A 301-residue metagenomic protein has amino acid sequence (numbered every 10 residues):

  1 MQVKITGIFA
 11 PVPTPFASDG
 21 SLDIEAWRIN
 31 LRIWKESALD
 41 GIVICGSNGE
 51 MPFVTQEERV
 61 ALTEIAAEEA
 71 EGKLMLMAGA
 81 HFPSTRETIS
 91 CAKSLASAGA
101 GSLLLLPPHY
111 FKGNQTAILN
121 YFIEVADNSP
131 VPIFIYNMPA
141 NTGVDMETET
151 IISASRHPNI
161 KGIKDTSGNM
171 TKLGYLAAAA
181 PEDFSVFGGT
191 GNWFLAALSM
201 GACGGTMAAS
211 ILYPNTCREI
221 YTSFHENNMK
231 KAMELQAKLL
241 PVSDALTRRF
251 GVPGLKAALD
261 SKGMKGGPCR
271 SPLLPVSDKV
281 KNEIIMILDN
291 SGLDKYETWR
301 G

Functional and structural regions predicted by a protein language model:
Q2-A10, P15-D145: Active-site beta->alpha loop and helix N-cap motifs at the rims of alpha/beta catalytic domains
T6, D19, D40, C45-N48 (+8 more regions): Short glycine-rich loop/turn motifs that provide flexible caps or phosphate-binding loops at active sites
G7-P15, S37-L39, S199-A202, T206-G301: C-terminal alpha-helical cap/extension of soluble enzyme domains
W27, R59, T63, T88 (+7 more regions): A general structural signal for well-ordered alpha-helical segments in protein cores
R28-L31, T148, K281-L288: Short, amphipathic alpha-helical "lid/cap" segments that border enzyme active or binding sites
S37, A61, I65-A70, S94 (+9 more regions): Alpha-helical structural signal in soluble globular domains
V54-E57, I89-S90, Q115-I118, M146-T148 (+4 more regions): Short secondary-structure transition/capping segments
D127, P139-T247: Catalytic alpha/beta core domains of metabolic enzymes, predominantly
